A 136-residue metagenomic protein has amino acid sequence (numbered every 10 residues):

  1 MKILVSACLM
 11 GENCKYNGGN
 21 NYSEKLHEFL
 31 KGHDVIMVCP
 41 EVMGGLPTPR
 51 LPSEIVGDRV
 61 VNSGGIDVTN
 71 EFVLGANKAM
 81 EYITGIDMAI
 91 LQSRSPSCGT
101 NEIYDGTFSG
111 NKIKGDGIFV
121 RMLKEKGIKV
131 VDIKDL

Functional and structural regions predicted by a protein language model:
M1-L4: Extreme N-terminal starter segment of soluble prokaryotic enzymes
C8, Q92-S95, D135: Short, well-ordered beta-to-alpha junction loops that form the rim of enzyme active sites and present histidine/acidic
G11-G18: Short N-terminal binding/cap micro-motifs at the start of the first secondary-structure element
N21-N62: Short, surface-exposed acidic-centric catalytic microdomains
Y22-I36, L74-A89: Short amphipathic alpha-helices and their capping/turn segments at secondary-structure boundaries
M37-P40, A89, V131-I133: General beta-strand structural signal in soluble alpha/beta enzymes
M43, P52-I55, R59-E81, N111-L136: Divalent-metal-activated hydrolytic enzyme cores
K78-T107: N-terminal glycine-rich phosphate/adenylate-binding segment common to multiple enzyme folds
